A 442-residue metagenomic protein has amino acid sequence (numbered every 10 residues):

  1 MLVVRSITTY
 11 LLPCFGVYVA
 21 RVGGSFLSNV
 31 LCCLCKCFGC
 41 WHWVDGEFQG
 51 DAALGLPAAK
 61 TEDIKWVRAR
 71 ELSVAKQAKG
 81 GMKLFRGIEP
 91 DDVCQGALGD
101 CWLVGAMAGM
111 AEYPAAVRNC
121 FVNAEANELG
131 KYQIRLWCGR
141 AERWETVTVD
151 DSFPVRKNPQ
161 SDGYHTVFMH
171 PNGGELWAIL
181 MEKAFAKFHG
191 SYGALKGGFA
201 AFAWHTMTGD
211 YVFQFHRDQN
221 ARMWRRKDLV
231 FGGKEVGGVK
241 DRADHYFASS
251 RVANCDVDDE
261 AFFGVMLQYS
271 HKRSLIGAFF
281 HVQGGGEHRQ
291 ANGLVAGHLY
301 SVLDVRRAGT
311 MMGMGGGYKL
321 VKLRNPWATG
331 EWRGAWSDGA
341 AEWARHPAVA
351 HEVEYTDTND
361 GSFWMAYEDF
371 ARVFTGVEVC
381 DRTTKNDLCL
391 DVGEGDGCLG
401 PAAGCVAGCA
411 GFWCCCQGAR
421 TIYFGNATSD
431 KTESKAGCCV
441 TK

Functional and structural regions predicted by a protein language model:
M1-K442: Structured alpha-helical subdomains that flank or immediately precede key functional sites
